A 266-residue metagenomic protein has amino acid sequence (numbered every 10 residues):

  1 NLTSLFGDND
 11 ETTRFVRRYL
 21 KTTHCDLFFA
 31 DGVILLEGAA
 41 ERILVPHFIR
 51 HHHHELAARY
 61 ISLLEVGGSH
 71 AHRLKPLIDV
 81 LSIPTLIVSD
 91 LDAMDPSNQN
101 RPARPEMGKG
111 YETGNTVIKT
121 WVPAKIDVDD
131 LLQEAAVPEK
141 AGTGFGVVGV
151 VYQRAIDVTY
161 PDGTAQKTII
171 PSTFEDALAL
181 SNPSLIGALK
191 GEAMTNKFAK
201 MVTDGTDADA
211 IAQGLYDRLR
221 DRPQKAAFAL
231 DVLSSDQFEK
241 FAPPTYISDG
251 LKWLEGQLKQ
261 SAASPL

Functional and structural regions predicted by a protein language model:
N1-L266: Acidic, divalent-metal-binding catalytic cores of TOPRIM and closely related two-metal-ion phosphodiester/pyrophosphate
